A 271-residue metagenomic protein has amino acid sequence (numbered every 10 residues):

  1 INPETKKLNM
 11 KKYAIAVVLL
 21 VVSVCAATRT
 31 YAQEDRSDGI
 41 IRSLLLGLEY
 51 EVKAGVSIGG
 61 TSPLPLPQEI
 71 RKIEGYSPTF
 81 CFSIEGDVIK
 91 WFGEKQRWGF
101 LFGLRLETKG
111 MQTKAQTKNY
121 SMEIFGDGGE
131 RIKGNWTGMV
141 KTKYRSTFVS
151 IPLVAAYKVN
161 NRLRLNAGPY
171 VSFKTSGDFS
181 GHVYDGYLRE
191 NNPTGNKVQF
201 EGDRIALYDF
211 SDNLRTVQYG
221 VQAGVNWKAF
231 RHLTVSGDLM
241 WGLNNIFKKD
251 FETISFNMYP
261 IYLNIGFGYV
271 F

Functional and structural regions predicted by a protein language model:
I1-L45: Cleavable N-terminal export/targeting peptides
I41-R42, E85-W91, V154-A156, N226-K228 (+1 more regions): Transmembrane beta-barrel domains of outer membrane proteins
L45, I89-K95, N160, F230-H232: Outer-membrane beta-barrel channels and translocator barrels
L48-Y50, F80-G86, T147-L153, Y219-A223 (+1 more regions): Hydrophobic, lipid-facing positions within transmembrane beta-strands of outer-membrane proteins
V56-G60, K90, L106-G110, V171-T175 (+2 more regions): Transmembrane beta-strands of outer-membrane beta-barrel pores
G60-T79, K109-T147, K174-Q218, Q222 (+1 more regions): Extracellular/periplasm-exposed beta-strand and loop segments of Gram-negative cell-envelope proteins, dominated by
Q96-F100, R162-L165, R231-G237: Repeated loop/turn-to-beta-strand initiation elements of outer-membrane beta-barrel proteins
W227-H232, Y259-F271: Outer-membrane beta-barrel "beta-signal"
